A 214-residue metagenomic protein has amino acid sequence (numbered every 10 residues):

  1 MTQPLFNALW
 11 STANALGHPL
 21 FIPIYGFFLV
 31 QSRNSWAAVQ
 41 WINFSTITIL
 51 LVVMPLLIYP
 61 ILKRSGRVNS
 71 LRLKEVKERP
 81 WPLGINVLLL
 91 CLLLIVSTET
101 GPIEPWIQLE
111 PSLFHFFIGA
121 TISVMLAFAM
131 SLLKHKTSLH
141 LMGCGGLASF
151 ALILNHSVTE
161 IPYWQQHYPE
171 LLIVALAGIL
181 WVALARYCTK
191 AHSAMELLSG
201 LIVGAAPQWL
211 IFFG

Functional and structural regions predicted by a protein language model:
M1-W10: Short, Lys/Arg-rich, polar N-terminal cytosolic tail immediately upstream of the first transmembrane signal-anchor
A13-R33: The first (N-terminal) embedded transmembrane alpha-helix
F28, I49-I61, G84-T98, V124-M125 (+1 more regions): Hydrophobic core of alpha-helical transmembrane segments in multi-pass integral membrane proteins
V30-I42: Short, hydrophobic transmembrane alpha-helix segments
V39-V53, V76-R79: Loop-to-helix transition at the N-terminal end of transmembrane alpha-helices
I61-E75, P102-P105: Membrane-helix interface/capping segments
S70-N86: Juxtamembrane helix-capping/reentrant segments at transmembrane boundaries
I107-G214: Membrane-embedded catalytic cores of phosphoryl/pyrophosphoryl-handling enzymes
